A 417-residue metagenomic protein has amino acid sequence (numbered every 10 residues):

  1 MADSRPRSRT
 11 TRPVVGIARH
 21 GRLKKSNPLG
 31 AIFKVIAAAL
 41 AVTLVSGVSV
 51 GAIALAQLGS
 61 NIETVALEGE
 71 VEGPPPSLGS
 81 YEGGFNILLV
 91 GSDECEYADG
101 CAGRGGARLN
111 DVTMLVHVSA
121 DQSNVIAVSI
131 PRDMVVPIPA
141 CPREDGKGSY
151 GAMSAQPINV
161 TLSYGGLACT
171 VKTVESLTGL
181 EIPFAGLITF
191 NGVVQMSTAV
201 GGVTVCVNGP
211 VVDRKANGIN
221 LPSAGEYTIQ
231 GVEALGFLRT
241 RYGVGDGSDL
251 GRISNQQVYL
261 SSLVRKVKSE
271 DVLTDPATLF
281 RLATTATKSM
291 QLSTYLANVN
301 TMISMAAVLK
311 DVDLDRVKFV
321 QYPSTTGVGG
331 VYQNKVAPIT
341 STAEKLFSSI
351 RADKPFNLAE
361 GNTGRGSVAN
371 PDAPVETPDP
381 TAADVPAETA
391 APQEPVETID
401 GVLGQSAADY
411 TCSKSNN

Functional and structural regions predicted by a protein language model:
A2-N417: Non-catalytic, solvent-exposed segments at the cell envelope interface
